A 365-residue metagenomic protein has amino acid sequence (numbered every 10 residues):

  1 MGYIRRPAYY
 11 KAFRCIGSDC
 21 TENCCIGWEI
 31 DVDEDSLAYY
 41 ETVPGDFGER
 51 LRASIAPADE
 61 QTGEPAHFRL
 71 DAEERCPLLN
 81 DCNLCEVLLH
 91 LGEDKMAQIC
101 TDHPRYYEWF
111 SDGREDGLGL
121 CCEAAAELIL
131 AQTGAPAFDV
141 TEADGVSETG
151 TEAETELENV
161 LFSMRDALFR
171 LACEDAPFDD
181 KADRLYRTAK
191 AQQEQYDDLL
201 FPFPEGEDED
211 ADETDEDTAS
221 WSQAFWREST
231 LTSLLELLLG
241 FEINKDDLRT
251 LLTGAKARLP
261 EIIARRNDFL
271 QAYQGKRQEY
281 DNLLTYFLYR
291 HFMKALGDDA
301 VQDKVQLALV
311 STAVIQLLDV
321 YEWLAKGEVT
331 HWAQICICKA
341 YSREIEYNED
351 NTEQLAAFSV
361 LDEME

Functional and structural regions predicted by a protein language model:
G2-C20, I55-A97, R114: Immediate flanking context of iron-sulfur cluster ligation sites
G2-E22, S111, A124-A126, L130 (+5 more regions): Long, low-complexity, compositionally biased intrinsically disordered regions
G17, T21, L161, R165 (+1 more regions): Short runs of predominantly hydrophobic/aromatic residues within well-ordered alpha helices that form helix-helix
S18, N23, G27-W28, L79 (+3 more regions): General secretory precursor processing signal
E22, I26-D59: A structured, charge-rich N-terminal accessory region that forms the first stable segment of a protein and links
L51-P65, D180-L185, E328: Short glycine-rich, low-complexity/disordered patches
N83, H90-L185: Internal, well-ordered alpha/beta segment that forms a basic, Gly-enriched binding/recognition surface
P177-E365: Hydrophobic, aromatic-lined core segments that form the binding pocket/scaffold for planar heteroaromatic ligands
